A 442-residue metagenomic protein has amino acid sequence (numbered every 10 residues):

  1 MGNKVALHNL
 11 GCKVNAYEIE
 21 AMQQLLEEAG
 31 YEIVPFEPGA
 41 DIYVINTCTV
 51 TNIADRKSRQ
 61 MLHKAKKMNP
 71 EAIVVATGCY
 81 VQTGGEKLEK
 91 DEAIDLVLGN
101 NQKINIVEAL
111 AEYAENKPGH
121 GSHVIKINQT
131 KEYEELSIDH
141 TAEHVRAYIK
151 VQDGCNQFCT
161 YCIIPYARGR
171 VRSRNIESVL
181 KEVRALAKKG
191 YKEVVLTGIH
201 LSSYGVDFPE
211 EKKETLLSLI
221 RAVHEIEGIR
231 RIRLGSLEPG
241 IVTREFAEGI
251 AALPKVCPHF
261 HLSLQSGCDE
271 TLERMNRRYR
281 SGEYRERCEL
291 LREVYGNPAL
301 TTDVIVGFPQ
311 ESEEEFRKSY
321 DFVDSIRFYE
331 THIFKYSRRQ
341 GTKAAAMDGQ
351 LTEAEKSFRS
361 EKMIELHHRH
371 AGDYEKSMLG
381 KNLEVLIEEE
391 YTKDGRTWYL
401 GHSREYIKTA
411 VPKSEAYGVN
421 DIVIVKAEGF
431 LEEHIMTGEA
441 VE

Functional and structural regions predicted by a protein language model:
M1-G205, K212-T215, E245, F260 (+7 more regions): Proteins enriched for Cys/Gly/acidic motifs involved in redox and nucleic-acid/cofactor modification
V74-A76, L88, K188-E313: Conserved SAM/AdoMet-binding glycine-rich loop
D139-H140, E248-A252, L264, E375-S377 (+2 more regions): Replace "in large, NTP-powered and nucleic-acid-processing enzymes" with "in large, NTP-powered factors and other
A142-V145, C155-Q157, V256, S266 (+5 more regions): Short flexible coil/turn linkers enriched for glycine and charged/polar residues that connect secondary-structure
C159, V179, L196, L234 (+7 more regions): Conserved, mostly hydrophobic/aromatic
E311, I326-F328: Contiguous mid-protein beta-loop-alpha structural module that forms a pocket-lining wall or clamp of enzyme active
K335-G349: Aromatic/acidic polysaccharide-binding cleft in carbohydrate-active enzymes
A346-E442: Terminal RNA-binding accessory module
